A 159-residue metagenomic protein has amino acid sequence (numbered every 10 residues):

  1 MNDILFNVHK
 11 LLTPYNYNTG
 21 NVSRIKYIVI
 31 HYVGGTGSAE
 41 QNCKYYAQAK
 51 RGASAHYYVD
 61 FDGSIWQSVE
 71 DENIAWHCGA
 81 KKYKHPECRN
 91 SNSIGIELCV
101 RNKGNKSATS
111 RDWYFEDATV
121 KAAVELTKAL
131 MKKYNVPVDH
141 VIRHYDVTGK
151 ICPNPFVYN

Functional and structural regions predicted by a protein language model:
M1-K10, N21-V22, E87, C99-N159: Basic/polar, cationic surfaces and motifs that engage anionic cell-wall and phosphate/carboxylate ligands
M1-R89: N-terminal catalytic cores of peptidoglycan-degrading enzymes
N92: Active-site beta-strand/loop architecture of penicillin-binding DD-peptidases
